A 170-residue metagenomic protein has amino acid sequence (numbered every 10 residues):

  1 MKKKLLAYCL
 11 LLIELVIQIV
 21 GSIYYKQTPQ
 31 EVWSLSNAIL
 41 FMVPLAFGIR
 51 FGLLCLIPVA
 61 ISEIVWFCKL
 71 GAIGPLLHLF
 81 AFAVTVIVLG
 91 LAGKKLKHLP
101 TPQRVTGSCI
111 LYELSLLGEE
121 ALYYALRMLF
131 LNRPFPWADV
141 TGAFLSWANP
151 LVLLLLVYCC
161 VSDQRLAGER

Functional and structural regions predicted by a protein language model:
M1-A46: Hydrophobic transmembrane alpha-helices
K4-L12, M42, I49-I57, P75-F80 (+2 more regions): Hydrophobic alpha-helical transmembrane segments
I13-I19, I87, L154-V157: Hydrophobic core of alpha-helical transmembrane segments in multi-pass integral membrane proteins
L15-Q18, V59-E63, F82, L116: Residue-level recognition of pore/gate-forming positions within transmembrane alpha-helices of multi-pass
I19, F41-M42, A60-I64, I87 (+3 more regions): Alpha-helical transmembrane segments of multipass membrane proteins
Y25-L35, C68-L77, L91-R170: Membrane-embedded alpha-helical hairpins and interfacial helices in multi-pass inner-membrane proteins
F47-F51, P58-L70: Interfacial segments of multi-pass membrane proteins
A81-V86, N149-P150: Core segments of transmembrane alpha-helices that mediate helix-helix packing or line hydrophobic substrate/ligand
